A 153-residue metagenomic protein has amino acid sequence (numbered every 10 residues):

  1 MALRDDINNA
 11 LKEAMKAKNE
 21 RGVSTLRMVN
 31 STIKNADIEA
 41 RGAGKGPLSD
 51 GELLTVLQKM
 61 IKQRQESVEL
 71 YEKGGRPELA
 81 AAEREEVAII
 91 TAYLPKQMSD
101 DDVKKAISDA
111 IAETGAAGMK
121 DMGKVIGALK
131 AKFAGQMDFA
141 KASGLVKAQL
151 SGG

Functional and structural regions predicted by a protein language model:
M1-G153: Charged, compositionally biased, marginally structured helical/coil segments
